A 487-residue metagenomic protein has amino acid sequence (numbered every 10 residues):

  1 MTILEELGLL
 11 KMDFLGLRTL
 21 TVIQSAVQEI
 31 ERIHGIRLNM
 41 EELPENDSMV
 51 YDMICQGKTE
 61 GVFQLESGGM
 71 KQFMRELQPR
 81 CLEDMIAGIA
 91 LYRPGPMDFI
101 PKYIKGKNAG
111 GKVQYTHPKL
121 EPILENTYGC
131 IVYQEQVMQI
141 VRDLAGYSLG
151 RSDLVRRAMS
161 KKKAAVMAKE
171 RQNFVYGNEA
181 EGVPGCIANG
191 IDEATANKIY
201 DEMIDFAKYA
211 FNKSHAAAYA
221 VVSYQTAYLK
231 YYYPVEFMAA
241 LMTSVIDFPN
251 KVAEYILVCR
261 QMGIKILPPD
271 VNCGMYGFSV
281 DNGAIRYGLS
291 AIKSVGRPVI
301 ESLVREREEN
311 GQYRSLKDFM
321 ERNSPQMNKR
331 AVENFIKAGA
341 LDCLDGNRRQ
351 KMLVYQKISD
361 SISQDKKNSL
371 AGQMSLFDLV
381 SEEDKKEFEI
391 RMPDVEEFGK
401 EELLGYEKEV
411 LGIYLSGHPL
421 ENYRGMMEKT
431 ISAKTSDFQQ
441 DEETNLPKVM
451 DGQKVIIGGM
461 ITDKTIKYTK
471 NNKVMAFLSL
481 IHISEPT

Functional and structural regions predicted by a protein language model:
M1-S484: Noncatalytic, beta-rich nucleic-acid-contacting surfaces in large DNA/RNA-processing enzymes
